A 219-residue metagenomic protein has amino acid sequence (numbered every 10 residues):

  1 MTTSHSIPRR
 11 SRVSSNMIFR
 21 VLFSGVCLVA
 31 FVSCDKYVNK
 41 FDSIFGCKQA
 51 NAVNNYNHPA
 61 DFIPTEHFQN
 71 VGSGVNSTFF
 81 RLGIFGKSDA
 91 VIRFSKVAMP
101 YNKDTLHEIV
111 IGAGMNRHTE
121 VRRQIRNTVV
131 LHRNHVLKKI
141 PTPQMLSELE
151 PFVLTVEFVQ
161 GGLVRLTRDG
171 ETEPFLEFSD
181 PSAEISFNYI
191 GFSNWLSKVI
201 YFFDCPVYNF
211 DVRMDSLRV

Functional and structural regions predicted by a protein language model:
M1-S15: N-terminal secretory signal peptides that target proteins for export/translocation
F19-C34: Cleavable N-terminal signal peptides of Sec/SRP-targeted secreted and luminal proteins
C34-G46, A52, S182-V219: Ligand-recognition surfaces built from glycine- and aromatic
D35-R126: Secretory/extracellular carbohydrate-interaction modules and structurally similar beta-sandwich "look-alikes"
S73-V75, M145-L149, V159: Surface-exposed coil/turn segments at beta-strand junctions on protein surfaces, enriched
V129-V153: Short, aromatic/His-centered strand-loop micro-motif at the edge of beta-sheets
E150-F158, V164-L166: Short tryptophan-centered beta-strand motifs in secreted/extracellular beta-sheet-rich domains of glycan-recognition
R168-Y189: Short, solvent-exposed beta-strand-to-loop segments that form ligand-recognition rims of beta-rich domains
